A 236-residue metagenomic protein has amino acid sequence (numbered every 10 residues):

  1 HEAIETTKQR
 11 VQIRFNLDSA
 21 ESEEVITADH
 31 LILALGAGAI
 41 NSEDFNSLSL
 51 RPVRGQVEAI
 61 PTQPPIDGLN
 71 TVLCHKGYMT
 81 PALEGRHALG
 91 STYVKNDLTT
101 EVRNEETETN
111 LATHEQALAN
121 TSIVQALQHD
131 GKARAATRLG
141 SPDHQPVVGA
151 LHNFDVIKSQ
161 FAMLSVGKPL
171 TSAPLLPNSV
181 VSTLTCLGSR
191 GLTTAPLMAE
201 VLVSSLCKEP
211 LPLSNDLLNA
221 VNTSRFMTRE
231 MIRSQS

Functional and structural regions predicted by a protein language model:
H1-Q12: A conserved short coil-to-beta-strand element within the FAD-binding core of flavoproteins
Q9-V11, D29-L31, I40, K76-T80 (+1 more regions): Conserved active-site beta-strand-loop modules that form the wall/rim of enzyme catalytic pockets and either contain
Q9-V11, R54-E58, H144-P146: Short beta-strand micro-motifs in enzyme catalytic cores
Q12-D18, T183-C186: Short beta-strand segments that buttress and anchor functional surface loops
F15-C74, R103-T107, N120-A126, L213: Central helical "cap/lid" subdomain
S42-F45, L98-T100, K158, T193: Short glycine-/acidic-enriched loop or helix-start segments at secondary-structure transitions that form or flank
P65-P177: Active-site lid/adjacent beta-loop-alpha segment flanking the redox-cofactor pocket in flavoenzymes
A126-S236: C-terminal catalytic lobe of FAD-dependent flavoproteins
